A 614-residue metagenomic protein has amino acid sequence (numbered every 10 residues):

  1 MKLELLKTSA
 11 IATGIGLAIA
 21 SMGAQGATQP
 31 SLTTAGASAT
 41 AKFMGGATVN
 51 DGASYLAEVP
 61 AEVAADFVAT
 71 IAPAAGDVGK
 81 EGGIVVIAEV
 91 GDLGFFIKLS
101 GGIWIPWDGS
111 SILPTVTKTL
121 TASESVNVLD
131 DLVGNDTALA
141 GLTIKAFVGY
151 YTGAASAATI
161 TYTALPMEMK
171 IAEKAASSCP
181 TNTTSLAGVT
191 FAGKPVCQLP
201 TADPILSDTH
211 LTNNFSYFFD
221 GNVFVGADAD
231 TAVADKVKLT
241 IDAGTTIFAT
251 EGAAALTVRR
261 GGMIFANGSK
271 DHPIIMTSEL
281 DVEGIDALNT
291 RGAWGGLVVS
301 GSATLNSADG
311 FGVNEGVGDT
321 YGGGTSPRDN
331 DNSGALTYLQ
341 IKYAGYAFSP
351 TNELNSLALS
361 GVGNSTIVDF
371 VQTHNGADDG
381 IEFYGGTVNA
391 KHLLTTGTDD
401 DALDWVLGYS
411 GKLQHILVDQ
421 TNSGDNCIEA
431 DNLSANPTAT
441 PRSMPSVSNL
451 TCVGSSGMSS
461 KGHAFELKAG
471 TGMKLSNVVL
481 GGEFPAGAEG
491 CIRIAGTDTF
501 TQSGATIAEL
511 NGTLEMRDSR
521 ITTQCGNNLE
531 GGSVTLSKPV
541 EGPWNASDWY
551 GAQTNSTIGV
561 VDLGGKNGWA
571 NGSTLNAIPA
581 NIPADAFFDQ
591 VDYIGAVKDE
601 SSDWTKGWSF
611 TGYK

Functional and structural regions predicted by a protein language model:
M1-Q25: Gram-negative bacterial Sec-dependent N-terminal signal peptides
A27-A61, E173: Short, compositionally biased P/S/T/A/G/V-rich stretches that sit at domain boundaries
V68-F95: Low-complexity, serine/threonine/proline/glycine-rich extracellular segments that form mucin-like
A88-S125, Y162-A164: Extracellular C-terminal loop/segment signatures of secreted glycoproteins
A122-A138, T320-P327: Signal that preferentially marks extracellular ectodomain short beta-strand elements of beta-sandwich modules
T137-A155: Internal, hydrophobic beta-strand segments that form the core of beta-sheet-rich folds
A155-A175: Short beta-strand elements
A175-K238, T250-G261, G268, P273 (+3 more regions): Extracellular beta-rich repeat passengers
